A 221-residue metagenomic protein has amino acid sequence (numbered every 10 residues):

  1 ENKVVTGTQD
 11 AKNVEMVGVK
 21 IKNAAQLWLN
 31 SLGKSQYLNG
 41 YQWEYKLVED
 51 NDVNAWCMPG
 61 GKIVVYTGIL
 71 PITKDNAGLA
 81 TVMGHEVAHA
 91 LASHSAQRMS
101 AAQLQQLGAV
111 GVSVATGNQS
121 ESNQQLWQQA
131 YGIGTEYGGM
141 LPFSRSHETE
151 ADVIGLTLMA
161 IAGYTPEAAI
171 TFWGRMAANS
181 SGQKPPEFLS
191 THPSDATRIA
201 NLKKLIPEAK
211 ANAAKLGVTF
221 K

Functional and structural regions predicted by a protein language model:
E1-K221: A Zn2+-metalloprotease active-site environment signal
